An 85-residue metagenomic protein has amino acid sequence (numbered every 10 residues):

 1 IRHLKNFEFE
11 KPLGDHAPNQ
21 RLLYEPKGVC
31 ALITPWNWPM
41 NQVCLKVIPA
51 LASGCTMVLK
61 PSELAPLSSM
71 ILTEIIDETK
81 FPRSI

Functional and structural regions predicted by a protein language model:
I1-F7: Long amphipathic alpha-helix in the N-terminal Rossmann-like dinucleotide-binding domain of NAD(P)-dependent
E10-I85: Rossmann-like NAD(P) dinucleotide-binding subdomain of oxidoreductase/dehydrogenase enzymes
